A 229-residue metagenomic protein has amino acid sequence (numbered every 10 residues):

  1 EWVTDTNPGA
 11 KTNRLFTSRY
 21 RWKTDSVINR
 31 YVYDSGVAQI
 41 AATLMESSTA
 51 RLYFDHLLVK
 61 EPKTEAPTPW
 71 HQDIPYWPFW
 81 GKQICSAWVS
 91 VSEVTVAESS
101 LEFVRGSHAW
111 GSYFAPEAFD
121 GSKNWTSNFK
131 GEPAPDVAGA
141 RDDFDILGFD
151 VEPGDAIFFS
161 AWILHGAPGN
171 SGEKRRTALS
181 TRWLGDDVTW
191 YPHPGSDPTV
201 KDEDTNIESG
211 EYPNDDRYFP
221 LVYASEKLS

Functional and structural regions predicted by a protein language model:
E1-W2, Q72, N128-D143, E173-R175 (+1 more regions): Short, surface-exposed loop/helix-turn segments at secondary-structure junctions that function as lids/hinges flanking
E1-W70, Y76-W77, P194, T205 (+1 more regions): Non-heme Fe(II)-dependent double-stranded beta-helix
V3, F114-F119, P153-F158, W162-S229: Non-heme Fe(II)/2-oxoglutarate
K23, L58-K60, P75, V94 (+3 more regions): Short, solvent-exposed loop/turn segments at secondary-structure junctions
V37-I40, A87, F159, I163: Alpha-helical packing segments of well-folded alpha/beta enzyme cores
T64, T68-Q72, G81, A97-F103 (+2 more regions): A short secondary-structure junction signal
H71, P78-V96, D150-P153, F158 (+1 more regions): Short, conserved beta-strand element in jelly-roll/cupin
V94-L164: Double-stranded beta-helix
